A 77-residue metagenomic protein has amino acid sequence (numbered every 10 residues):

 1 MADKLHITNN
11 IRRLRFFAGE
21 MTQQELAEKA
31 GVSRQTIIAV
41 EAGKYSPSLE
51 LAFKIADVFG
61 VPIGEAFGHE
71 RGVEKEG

Functional and structural regions predicted by a protein language model:
M1, D57, F67-G77: Short, charged recognition helix plus adjacent turn of helix-turn-helix-like nucleic-acid-binding domains
L5, F16-A18, S46: Short amphipathic helical patch at the helix-1/turn junction of helix-turn-helix
T8, A27-A30, A52, A56: Small-residue (primarily alanine) positions within well-ordered alpha-helices, especially packing/interaction faces
N10-K29: Short basic helix-loop element that most often maps to the first helix and adjoining turn of HTH DNA-binding modules
R12, I38-A39, F67: Key DNA-contacting residues within the recognition helix of helix-turn-helix
G31-S46: Recognition helix of helix-turn-helix/homeodomain-like DNA-binding domains that insert into the DNA major groove
E50-E65: DNA major-groove recognition helix of helix-turn-helix/homeodomain DNA-binding modules
